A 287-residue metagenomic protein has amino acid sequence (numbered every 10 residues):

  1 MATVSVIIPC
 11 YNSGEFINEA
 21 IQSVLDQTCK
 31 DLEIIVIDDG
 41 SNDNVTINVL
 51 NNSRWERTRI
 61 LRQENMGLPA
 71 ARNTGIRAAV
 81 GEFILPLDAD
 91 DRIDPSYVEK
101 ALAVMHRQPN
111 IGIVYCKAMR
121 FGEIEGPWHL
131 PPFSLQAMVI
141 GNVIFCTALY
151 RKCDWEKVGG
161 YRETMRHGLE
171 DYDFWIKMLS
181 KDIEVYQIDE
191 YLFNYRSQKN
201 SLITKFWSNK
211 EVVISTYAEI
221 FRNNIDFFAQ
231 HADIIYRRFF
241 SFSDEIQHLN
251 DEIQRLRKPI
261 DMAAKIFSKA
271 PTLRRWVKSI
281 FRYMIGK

Functional and structural regions predicted by a protein language model:
M1-L25: N-proximal low-complexity "stem/linker" segments adjacent to membrane-targeting elements
I21-R62: Acidic donor-binding segment of Leloir-type glycosyltransferases
Q63-A79: Glycine-rich, basic loop-to-helix element that forms the pyrophosphate-binding segment of sugar-nucleotide handling
I84: Short aromatic/hydrophobic "clamp" motif used to bind/position activated sugar donors
D88-R92, K117: The conserved acidic donor/metal-binding loop of glycosyltransferases
S96-P127: Conserved donor NDP-sugar-binding/catalytic core segment of glycosyltransferases
P132-I220: Conserved nucleotide-sugar donor-binding catalytic segment
Y217-K287: Boundary detector for helix-to-coil junctions that initiate low-complexity/charged tails
